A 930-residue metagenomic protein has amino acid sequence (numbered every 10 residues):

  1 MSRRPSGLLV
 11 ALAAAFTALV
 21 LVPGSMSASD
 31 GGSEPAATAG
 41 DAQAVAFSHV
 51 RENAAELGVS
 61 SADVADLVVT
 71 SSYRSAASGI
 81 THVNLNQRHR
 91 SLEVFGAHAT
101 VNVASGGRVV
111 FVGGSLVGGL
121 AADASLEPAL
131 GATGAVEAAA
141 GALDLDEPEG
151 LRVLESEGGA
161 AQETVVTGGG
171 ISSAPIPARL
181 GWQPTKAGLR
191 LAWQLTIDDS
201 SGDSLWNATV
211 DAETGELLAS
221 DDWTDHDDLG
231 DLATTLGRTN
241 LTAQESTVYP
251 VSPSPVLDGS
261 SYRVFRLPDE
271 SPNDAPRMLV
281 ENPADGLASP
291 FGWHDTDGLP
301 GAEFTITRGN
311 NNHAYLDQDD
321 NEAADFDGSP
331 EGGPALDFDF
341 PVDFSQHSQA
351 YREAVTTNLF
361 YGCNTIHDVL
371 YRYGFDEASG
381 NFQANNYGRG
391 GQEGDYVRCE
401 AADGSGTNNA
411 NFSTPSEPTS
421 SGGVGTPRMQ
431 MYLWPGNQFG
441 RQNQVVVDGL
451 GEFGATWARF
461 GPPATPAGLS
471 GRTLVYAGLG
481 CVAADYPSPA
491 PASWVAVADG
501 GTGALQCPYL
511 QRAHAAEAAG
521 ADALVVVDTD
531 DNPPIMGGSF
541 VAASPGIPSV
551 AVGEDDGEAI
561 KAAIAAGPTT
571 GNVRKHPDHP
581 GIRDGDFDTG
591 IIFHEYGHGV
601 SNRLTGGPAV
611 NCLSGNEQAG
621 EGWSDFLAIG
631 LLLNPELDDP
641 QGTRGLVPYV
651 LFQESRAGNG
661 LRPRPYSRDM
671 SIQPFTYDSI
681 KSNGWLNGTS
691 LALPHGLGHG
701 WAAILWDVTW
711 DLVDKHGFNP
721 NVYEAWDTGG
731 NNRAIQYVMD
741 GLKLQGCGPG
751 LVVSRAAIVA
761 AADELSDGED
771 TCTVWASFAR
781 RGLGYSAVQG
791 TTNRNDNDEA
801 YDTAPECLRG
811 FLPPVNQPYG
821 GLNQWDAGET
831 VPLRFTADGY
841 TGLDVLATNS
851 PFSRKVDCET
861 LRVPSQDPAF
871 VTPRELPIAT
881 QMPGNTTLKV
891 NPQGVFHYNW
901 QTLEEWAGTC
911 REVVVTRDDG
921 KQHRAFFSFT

Functional and structural regions predicted by a protein language model:
S2-A28: Secretory targeting and sorting signals
G24-S33, A233-T234, R238-L267, G440-G449 (+3 more regions): Boundary/junction segments of secreted and surface-exposed precursor proteins
A28-G259, R263, D343-F344, V369-L433: Segments that shape or occlude catalytic/ligand-binding pockets
G32-G40, R88-R90, G119-A129, G181 (+9 more regions): Second-shell loop/turn segments in exported
A161-Q162, G298, T305-R308, L316 (+6 more regions): Zinc-dependent metallohydrolase catalytic domains
D199, D203, A208-T357, Y361-N364: Secretory-pathway-linked proteins and extracytosolic
N437-G581, N602: Structured lumen-facing ectodomains of secretory-pathway proteins
E806-T930: Contiguous segments within soluble domain cores/interaction surfaces
